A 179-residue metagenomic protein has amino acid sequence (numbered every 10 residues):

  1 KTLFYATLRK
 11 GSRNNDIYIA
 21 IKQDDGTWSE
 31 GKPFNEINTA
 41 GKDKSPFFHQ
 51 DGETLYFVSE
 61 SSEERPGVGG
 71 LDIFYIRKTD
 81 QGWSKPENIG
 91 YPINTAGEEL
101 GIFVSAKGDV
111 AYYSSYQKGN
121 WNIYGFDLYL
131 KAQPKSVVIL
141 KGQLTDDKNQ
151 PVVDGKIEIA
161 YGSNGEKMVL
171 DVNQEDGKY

Functional and structural regions predicted by a protein language model:
K1-Q143, D147-K156, Y161-S163, V169-D176: Short, conserved micro-motifs composed of acidic
Y179: Calcium-binding acidic motifs and repeat modules
